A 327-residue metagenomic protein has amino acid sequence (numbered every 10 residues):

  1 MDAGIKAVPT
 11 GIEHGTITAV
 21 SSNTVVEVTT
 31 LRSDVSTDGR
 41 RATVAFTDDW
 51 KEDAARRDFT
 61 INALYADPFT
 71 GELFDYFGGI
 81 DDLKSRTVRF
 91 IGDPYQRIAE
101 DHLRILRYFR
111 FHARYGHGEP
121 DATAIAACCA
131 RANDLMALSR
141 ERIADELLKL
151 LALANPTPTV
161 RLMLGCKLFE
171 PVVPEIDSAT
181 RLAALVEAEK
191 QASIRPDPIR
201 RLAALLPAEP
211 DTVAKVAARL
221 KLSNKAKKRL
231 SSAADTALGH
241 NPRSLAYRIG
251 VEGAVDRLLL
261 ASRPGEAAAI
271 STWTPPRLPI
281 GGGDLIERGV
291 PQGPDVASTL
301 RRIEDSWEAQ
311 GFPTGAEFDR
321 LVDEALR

Functional and structural regions predicted by a protein language model:
M1-R327: Catalytic cores of the polymerase beta-like nucleotidyltransferase superfamily and closely associated nucleotide
